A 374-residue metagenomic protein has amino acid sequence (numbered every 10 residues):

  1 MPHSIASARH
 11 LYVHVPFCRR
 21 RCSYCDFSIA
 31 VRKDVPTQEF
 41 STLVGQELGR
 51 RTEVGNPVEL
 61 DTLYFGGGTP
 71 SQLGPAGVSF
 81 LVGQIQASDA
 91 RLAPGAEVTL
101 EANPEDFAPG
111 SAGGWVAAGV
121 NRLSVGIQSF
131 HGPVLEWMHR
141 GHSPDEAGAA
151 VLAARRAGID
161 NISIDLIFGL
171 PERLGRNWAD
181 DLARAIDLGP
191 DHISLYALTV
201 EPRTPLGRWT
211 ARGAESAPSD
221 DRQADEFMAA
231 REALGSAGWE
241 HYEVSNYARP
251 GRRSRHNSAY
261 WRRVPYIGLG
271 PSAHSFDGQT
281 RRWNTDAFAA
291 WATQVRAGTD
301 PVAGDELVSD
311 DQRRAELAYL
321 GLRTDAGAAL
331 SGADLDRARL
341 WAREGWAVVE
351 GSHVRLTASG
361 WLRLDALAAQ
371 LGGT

Functional and structural regions predicted by a protein language model:
P2-H10, S28-V54, V58-G332: C-terminal scaffold of the Radical SAM
Y12-H14: Short active-site neighborhood of thiol/selenol oxidoreductases, capturing the structured segment around
P16-I29: Local cysteine-cluster metal-coordination motifs and their immediate loop/turn environment, predominantly Fe-S cluster
S331-E344: Short amphipathic alpha-helical interaction segments
R343-S352: A short, conserved structural fragment
H353-T357: Minor-groove-contacting beta-hairpin "wing" of winged helix-turn-helix DNA-binding domains
S359-T374: Short, amphipathic alpha-helical interaction segments positioned at domain boundaries
